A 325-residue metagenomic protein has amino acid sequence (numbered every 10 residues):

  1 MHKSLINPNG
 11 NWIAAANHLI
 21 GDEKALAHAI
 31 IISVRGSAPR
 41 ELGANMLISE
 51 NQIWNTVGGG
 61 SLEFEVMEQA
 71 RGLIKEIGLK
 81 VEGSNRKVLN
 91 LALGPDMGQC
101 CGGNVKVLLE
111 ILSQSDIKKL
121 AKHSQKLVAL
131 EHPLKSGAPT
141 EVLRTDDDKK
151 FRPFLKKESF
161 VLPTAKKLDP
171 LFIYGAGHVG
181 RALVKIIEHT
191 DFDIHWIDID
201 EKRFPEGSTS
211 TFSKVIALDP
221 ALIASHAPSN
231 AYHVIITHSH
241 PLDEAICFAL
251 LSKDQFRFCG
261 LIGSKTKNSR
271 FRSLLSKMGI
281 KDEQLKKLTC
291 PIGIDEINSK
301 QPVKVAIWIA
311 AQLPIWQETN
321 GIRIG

Functional and structural regions predicted by a protein language model:
M1-I199, E206-F212, S273-L274, Q312 (+1 more regions): Segments forming oxygen-rich coordination pockets for charged ligands
P170, Y232-H233, F258: Structural motif
L183-I186, A245-L250: A short acidic, amphipathic alpha-helical/loop segment
I197, T237-H238, A249-L274: ADP-ribose/adenylate-binding Rossmann-like module
F212-L218: Conserved SAM-binding strand-loop segment of SAM-dependent methyltransferases
D219-S229: Short amphipathic alpha-helix with an adjacent loop that forms part of the alpha/beta core around
P241-L242: Cytosolic regulatory regions of ion transport systems
I262-G325: Adenosine-phosphate binding glycine-rich loop
